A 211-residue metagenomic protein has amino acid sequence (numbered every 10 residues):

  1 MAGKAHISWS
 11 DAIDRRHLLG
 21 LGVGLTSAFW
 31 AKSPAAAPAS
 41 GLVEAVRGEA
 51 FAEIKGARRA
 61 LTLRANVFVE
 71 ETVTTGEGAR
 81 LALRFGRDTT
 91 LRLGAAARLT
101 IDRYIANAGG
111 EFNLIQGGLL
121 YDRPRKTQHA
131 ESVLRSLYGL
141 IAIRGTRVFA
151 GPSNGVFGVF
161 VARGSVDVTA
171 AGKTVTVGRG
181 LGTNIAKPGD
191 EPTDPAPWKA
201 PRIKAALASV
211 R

Functional and structural regions predicted by a protein language model:
M1-I13, G24-S27: N-terminal secretory signal peptides
D11, A35-A36: Alpha-helix initiation/capping motif
L18, V23-L25, F29-W30, A36-T72 (+2 more regions): Flexible, surface-exposed loop/linker segments and immediately adjacent secondary-structure boundaries
